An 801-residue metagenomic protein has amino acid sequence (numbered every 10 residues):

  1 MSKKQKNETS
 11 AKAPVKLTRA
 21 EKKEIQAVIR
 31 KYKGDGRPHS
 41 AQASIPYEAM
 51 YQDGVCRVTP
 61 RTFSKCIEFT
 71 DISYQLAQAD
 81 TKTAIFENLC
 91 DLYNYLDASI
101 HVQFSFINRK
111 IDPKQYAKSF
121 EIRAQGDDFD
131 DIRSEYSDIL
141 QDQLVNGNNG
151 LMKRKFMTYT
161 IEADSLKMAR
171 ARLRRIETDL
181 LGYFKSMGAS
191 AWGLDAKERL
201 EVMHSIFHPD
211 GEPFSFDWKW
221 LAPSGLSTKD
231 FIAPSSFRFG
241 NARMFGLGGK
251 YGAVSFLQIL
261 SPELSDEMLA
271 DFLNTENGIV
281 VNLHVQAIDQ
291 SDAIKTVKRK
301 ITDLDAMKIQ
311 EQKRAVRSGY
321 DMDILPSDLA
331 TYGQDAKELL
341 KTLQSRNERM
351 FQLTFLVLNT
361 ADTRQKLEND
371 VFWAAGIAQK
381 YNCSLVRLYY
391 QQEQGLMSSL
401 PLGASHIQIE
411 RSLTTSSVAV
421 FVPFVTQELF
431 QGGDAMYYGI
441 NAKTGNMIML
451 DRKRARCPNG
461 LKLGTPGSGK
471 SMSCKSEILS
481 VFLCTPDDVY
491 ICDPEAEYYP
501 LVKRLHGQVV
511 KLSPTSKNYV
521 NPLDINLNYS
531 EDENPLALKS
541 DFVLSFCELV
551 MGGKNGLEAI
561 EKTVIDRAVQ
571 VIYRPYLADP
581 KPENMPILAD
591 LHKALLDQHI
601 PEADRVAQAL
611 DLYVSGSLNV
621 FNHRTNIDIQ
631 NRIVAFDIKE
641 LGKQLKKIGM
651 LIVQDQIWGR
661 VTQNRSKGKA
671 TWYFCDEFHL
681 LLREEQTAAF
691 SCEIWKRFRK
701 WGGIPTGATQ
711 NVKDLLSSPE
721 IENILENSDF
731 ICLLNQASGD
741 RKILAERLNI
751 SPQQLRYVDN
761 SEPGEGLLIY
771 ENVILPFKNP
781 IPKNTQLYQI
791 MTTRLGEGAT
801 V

Functional and structural regions predicted by a protein language model:
S2-F424: Extended, folded cores of ATP/NTP-driven motor/assembly subunits in large transport and secretion machines
I72, A79-A98, R109, D271-L273 (+11 more regions): P-loop NTPase motor domains
K462: Hydrophobic anchor at the beta1->P-loop junction of P-loop NTPases
K470: Conserved lysine of the Walker
S473: Hydrophobic positions on the alpha1 helix immediately C-terminal to the Walker A/P-loop
S480-Y490: Post-Walker A helix-loop "phosphate-sensing" segment adjacent to the P-loop in P-loop NTPases
H506-V510, E720-L733: A short helix-turn-beta junction within AAA+ P-loop NTPase domains corresponding to the substrate/partner-engaging
L748-T800: Conserved P-loop NTPase
